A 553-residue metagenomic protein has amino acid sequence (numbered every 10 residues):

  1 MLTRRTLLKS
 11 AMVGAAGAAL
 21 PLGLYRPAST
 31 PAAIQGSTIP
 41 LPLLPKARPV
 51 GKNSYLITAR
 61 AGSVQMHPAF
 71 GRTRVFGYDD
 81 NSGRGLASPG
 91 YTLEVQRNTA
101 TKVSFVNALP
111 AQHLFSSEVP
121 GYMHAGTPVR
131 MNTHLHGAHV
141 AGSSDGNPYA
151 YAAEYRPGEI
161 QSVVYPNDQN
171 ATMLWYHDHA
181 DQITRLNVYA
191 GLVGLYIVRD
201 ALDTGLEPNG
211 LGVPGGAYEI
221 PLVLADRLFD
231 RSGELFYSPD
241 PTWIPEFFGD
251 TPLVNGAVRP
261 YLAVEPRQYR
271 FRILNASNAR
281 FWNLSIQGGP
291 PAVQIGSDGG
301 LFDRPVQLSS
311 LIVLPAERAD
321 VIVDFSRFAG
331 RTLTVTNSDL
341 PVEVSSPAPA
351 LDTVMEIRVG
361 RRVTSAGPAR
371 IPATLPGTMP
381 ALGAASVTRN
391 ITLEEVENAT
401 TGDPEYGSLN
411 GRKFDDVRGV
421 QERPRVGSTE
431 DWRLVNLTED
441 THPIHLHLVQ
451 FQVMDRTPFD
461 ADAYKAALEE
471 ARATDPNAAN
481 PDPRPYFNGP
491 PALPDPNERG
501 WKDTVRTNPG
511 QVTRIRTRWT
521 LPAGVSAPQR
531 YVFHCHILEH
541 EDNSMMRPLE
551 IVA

Functional and structural regions predicted by a protein language model:
M1-L2: Secretory targeting signals
T6-P27: N-terminal export signals
P27-P315, V321-I322, T353-T400, K465-P481 (+4 more regions): Histidine-centered copper-binding motifs that mark active-site loops of extracellular/periplasmic copper enzymes
L109, S277-N278, T438-D440, A523 (+1 more regions): Short, acidic/polar linear motifs in exposed loop/turn regions
T133-A138, W175-I183, P443-F451, V532-H540: Histidine-centered catalytic micro-motifs
A171-L174, F328-T334, A523-Y531: Short glycine/proline/serine/threonine-rich loop/turn segments at secondary-structure transition edges
A329-E356, L538-S544: Terminal connector regions
L393-V453, D503-P528, F533-H534: C-terminal substrate/ligand-recognition segments
